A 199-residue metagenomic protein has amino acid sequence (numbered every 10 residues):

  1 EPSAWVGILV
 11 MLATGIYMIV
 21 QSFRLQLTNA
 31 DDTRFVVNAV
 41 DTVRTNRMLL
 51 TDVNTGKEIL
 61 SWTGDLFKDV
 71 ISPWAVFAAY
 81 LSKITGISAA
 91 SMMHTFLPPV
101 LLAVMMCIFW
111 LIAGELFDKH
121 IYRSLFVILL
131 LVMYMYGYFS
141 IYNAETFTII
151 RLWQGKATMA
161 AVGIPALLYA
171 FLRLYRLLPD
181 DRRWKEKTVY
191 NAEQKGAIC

Functional and structural regions predicted by a protein language model:
E1-P2, A113-F117, A170-P179: Structural signal for the C-terminal ends of transmembrane alpha-helices and the immediately following loop
E1-Q21: Start-transfer (signal-anchor) and selected internal transmembrane alpha helices of multi-pass inner/ER membrane
A4-I8, I121-V127, E193-I198: Membrane-interfacial loop-to-transmembrane alpha-helix junctions, especially the N-terminal start
G15-G137, I141-Q154, T158, V162: Active-site lumenal/periplasmic loops and adjacent helix-entry segments of GT-C-fold, multi-pass membrane
T63, I150-Q154, V189-C199: Glycine-rich, flexible loop segments associated with nucleotide phosphate handling
M159, I164-K195: Membrane-interface transmembrane helices that cradle and orient dolichyl/undecaprenyl
